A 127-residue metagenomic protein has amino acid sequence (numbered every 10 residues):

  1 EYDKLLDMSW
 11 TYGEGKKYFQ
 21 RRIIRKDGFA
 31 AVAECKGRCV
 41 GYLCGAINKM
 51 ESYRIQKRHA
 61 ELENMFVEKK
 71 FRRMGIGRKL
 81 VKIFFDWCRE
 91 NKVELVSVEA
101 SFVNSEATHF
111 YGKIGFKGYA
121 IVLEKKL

Functional and structural regions predicted by a protein language model:
E1-F19: Conserved GNAT-fold acetyl-CoA-binding loop/helix
K17-V32, E61: A short helix-loop-beta-strand connector motif used in the catalytic cores of GNAT acetyltransferases and, in some
V32, R38-I47, E61, F66: Conserved beta-strand in the GNAT
I47-R54, S105-H109: A short, acidic/glycine-rich surface segment
K49-L62, R72, G118-Y119: A conserved beta-turn-beta hairpin within the catalytic core of GNAT-like acetyltransferases that forms part
L62, V96-A100: Conserved hydrophobic beta-strand within the GNAT/NAT acetyltransferase core sheet that lines the active-site cleft
N64-V67, R73-D86, E90, H109-K113: Conserved acetyl-CoA-binding loop-helix of GNAT-fold acetyltransferases
R78, E90, E94, F102-A120 (+1 more regions): Conserved active-site alpha-helix within GNAT-family acetyltransferase domains
